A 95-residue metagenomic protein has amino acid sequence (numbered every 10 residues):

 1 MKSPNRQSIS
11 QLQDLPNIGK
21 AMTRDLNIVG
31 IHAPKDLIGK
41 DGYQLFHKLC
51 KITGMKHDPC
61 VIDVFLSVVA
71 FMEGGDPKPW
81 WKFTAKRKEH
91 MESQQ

Functional and structural regions predicted by a protein language model:
M1-P16, K20-Q95: C-terminal extensions
